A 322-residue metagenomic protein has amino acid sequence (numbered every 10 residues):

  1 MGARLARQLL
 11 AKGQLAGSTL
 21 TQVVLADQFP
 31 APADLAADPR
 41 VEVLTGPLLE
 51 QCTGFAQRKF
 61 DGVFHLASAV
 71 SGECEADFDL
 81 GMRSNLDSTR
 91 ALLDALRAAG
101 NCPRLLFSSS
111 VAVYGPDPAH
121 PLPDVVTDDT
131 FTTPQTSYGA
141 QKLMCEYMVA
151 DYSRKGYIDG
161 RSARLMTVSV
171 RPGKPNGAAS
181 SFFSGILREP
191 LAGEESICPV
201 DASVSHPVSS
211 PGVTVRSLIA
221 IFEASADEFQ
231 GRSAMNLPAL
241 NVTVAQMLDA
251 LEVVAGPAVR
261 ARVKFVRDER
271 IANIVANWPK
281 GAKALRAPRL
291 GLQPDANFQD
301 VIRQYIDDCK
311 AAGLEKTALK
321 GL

Functional and structural regions predicted by a protein language model:
L20, P279-P288, A296-L322: Amphipathic terminal alpha-helices
P32, P211, D268-Q293: Conserved C-terminal active-site "lid" loop/helix of NAD(P)H-dependent oxidoreductases that clamps the redox cofactor
T45-S84: NAD(P)H-binding glycine-rich loop region in Rossmannoid oxidoreductase-like domains and their noncatalytic homologs
R90-Q135: Conserved Rossmann-fold NAD(P)-dependent oxidoreductase catalytic core, especially the SDR/UDP-sugar
P116-A119, T133-R161, L191: Active-site Tyr-X1-5-Lys
A150-S205, P211-V213: NAD(P)-dependent short-chain dehydrogenase/reductase
G173-S180, A202-R216, G231-L251, Q304: Substrate-binding strand-loop-helix patch in Rossmann-like NAD(P)-dependent oxidoreductase/epimerase domains
P190, S217, I221-V275, A312-K320: Mid/C-terminal beta-alpha module of Rossmann-like enzyme folds, strongest in SDR-family dehydrogenases/epimerases
